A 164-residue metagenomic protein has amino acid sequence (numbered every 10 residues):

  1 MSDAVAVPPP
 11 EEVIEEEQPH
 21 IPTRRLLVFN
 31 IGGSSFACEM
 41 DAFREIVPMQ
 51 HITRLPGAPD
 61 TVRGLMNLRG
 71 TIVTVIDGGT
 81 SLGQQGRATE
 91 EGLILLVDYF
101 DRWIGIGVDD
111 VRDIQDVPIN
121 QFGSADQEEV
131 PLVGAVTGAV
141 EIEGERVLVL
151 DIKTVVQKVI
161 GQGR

Functional and structural regions predicted by a protein language model:
M1-R164: An acidic, low-aromatic, low-complexity terminal/linker signal
